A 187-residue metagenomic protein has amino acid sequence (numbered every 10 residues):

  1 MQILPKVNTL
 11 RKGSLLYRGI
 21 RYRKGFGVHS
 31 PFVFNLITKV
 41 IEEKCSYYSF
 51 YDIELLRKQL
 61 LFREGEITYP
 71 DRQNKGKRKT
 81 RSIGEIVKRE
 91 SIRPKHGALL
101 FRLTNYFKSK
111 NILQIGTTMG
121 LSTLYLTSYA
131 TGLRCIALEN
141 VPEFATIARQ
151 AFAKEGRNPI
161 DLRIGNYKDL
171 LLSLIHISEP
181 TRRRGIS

Functional and structural regions predicted by a protein language model:
M1-L174: A short alpha-helical cap/connector motif
I175-S187: Single conserved hydrophobic/aromatic residue that forms the stacking wall/gate of nucleotide- or nucleobase-binding
